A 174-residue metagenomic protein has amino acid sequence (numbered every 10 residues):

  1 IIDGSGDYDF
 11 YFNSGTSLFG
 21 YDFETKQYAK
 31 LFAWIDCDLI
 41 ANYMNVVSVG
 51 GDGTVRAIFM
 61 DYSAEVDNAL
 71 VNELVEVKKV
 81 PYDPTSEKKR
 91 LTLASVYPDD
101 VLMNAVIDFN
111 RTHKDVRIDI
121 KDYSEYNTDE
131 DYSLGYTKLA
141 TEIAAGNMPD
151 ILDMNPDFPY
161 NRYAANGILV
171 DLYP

Functional and structural regions predicted by a protein language model:
I1, S17-D38, D67-P84: Surface-exposed loop/turn elements that mediate protein-protein interactions on large endomembrane-trafficking
I2-G20, V46-E65: Short beta-strand elements that form the blades of beta-propeller/WD-repeat-like and other beta-sheet-rich scaffold
S14, M60-D61, A94-D99, M154-D157: Structural motif
E76-T92, R111-T112: Immediate post-signal peptide segment of exported/extracytoplasmic ligand-binding proteins
T85-R90, V96-L102, T128-A140: Conserved N-terminal glycine/acidic-rich loop preference
S86-D99, V116-Y123, D150-I151: Short, well-ordered beta-strand elements
N104-K114: A short alpha-helix/helix-coil micro-patch that ends at or immediately precedes a cysteine
R117-P174: Extracytoplasmic "Venus flytrap"/periplasmic binding protein-like
